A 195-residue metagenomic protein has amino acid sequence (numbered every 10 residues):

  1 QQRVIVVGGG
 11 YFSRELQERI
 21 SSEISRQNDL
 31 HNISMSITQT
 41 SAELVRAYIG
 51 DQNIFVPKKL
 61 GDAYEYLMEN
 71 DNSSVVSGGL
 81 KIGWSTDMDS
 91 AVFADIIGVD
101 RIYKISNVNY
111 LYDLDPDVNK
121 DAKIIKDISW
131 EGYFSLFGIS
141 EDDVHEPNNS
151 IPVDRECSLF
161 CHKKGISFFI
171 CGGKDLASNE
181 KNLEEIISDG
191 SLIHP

Functional and structural regions predicted by a protein language model:
Q1-P195: C-terminal catalytic "cap/lid" subdomain
